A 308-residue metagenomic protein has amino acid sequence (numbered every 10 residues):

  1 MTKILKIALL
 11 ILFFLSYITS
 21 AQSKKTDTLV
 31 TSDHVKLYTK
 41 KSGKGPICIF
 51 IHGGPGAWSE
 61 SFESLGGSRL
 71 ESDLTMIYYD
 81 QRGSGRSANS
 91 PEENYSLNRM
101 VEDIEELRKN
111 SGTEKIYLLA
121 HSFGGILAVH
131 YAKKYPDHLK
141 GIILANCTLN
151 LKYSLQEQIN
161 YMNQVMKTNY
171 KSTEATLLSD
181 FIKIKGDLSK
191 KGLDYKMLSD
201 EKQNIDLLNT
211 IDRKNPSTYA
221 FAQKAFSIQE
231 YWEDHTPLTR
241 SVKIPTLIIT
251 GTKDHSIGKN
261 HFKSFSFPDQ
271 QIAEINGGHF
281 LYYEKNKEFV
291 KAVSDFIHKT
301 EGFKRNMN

Functional and structural regions predicted by a protein language model:
D33-R86: Conserved HGGG/HGGXW glycine-rich cap/lid loop of the alpha/beta-hydrolase fold
R99-I116: Conserved acidic catalytic loop of the alpha/beta-hydrolase fold
A120-G124, A128: Gly/Ala-rich beta-loop-alpha elbow adjacent to hydrolase catalytic centers
I142-T176: Flexible "cap/lid" loop of the alpha/beta hydrolase fold
S179-A225, Q229, L238: Conserved alpha/beta-hydrolase catalytic His-Asp/Glu region
V242, I248-T250: Short beta-strand/loop motif that positions the catalytic acidic residue of the alpha/beta-hydrolase fold
H255-N260: Conserved alpha/beta-hydrolase "acid-adjacent" motif
G278-V290: Catalytic histidine-centered segment of alpha/beta-hydrolase-like enzymes
